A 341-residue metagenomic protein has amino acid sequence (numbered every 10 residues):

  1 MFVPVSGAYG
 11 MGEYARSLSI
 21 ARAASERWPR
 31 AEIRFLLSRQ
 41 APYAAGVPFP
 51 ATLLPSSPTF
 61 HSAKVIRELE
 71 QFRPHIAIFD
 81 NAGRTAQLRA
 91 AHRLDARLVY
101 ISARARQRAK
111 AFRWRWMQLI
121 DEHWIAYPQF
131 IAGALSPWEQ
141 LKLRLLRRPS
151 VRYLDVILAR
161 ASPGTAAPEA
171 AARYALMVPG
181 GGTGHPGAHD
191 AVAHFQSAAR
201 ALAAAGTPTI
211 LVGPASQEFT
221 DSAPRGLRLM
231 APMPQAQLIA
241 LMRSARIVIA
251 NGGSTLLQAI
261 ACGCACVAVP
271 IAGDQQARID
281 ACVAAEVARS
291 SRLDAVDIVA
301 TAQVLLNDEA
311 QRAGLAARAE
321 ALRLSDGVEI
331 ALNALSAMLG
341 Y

Functional and structural regions predicted by a protein language model:
F2-R27, R34-K142: Active-site and donor-binding regions of nucleotide-sugar-utilizing enzymes
I20-A31, S197-A205: A short, Lys/Arg-enriched amphipathic alpha-helix followed by its capping loop at the start of a domain
L119-G182, G213-S216: A nucleotide-sugar donor-handling region in carbohydrate enzymes
A166-S244: Donor-nucleotide binding loops and adjacent catalytic segments primarily of GT-B fold Leloir glycosyltransferases
R243-G253: Acidic donor-binding loop of glycosyltransferase active sites
L256-A300: Catalytic binding pocket for nucleotide-activated donors in carbohydrate/polymer assembly enzymes
Q311-S325: A short, well-ordered alpha-helix in the C-terminal region of glycosyltransferases
L324-Y341: C-terminal alpha-helical cap of glycosyltransferases
